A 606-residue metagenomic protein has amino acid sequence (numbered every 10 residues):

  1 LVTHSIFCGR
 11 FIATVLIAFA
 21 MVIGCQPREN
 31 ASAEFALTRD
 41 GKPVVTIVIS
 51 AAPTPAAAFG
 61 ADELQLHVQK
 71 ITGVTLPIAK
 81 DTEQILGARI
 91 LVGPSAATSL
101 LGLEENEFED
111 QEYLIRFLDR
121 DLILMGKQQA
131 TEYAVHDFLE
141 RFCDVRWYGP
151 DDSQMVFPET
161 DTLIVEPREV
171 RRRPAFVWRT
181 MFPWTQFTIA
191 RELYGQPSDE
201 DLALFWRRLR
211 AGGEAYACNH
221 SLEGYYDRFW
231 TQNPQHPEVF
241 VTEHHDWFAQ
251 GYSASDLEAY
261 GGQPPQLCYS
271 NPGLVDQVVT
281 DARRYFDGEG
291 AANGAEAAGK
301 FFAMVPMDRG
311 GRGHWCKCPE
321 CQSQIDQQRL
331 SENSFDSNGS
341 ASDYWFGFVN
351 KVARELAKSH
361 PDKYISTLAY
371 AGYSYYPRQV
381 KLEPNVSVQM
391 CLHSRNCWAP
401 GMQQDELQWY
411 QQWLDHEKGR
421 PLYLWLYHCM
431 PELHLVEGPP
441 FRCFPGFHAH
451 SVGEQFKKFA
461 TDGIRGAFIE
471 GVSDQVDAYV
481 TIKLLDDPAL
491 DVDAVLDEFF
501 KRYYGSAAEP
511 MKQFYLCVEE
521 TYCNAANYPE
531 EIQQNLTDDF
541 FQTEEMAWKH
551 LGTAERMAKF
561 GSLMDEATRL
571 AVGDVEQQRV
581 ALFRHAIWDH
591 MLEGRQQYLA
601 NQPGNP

Functional and structural regions predicted by a protein language model:
L1-V15: Bacterial N-terminal signal peptides that target proteins for export
A18, C25-L114, V156-F157, D161-E169: Acidic, contiguous N-terminal accessory segments
P55, G60-E63, H67-Q69, E105-F346 (+6 more regions): Feature activates predominantly on carbohydrate-active enzymes
S270, L274-D276, R284, W398 (+2 more regions): Structured mid-domain segments that build the active-site/substrate or prosthetic-cofactor binding neighborhood
I325-V349, E383-Q403, D487-V495: Acidic, His- and aromatic-enriched active-site or binding-groove loops in soluble protein domains that engage sugars
V349-Y375, L422-C429, I469-E470: Aromatic-lined carbohydrate-recognition surfaces of secreted/lumenal glycan-active proteins
S366-S394, L433-F447, V476-A478: Substrate-binding cleft/loops of secretory-pathway carbohydrate-active enzymes
D462-G463, Y479-P606: Catalytic domains of carbohydrate-active enzymes that cleave complex glycans
